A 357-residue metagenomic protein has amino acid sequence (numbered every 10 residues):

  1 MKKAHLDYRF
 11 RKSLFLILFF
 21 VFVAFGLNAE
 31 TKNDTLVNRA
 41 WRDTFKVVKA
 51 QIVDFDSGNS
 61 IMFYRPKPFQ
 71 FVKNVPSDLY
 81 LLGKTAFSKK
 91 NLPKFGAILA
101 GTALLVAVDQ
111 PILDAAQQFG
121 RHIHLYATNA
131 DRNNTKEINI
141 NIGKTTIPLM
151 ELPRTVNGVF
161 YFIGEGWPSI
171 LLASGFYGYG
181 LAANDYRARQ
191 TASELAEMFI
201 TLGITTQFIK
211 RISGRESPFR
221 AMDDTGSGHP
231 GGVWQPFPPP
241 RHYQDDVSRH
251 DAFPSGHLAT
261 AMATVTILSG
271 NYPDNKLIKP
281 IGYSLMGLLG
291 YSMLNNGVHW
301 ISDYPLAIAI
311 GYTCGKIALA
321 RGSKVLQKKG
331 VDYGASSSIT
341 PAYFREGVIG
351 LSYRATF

Functional and structural regions predicted by a protein language model:
M1-N33: Bacterial Sec-dependent N-terminal signal peptides
R9, D223-T356: Membrane-embedded catalytic cores of phosphoryl/pyrophosphoryl-handling enzymes
F22-L27, A107-V108, I204-F208, I212 (+4 more regions): Hydrophobic membrane-targeting alpha-helices
G26-E165, L172-Y179, R211-I212, S217-D251 (+1 more regions): N-terminal targeting leaders of membrane proteins
G83-G96, F160-W167, A192, S255 (+2 more regions): Membrane-penetrating hydrophobic segments
G96, A100, L104, A196-I212 (+5 more regions): Hydrophobic, lipid-facing residues on alpha-helical transmembrane segments of integral membrane proteins
V108-Q110, A183-N184, S213-G214, P273 (+1 more regions): Short helix-capping/hinge motifs at transmembrane helix termini and TM-loop junctions
G180-T205: Interfacial segments of alpha-helical transmembrane regions
